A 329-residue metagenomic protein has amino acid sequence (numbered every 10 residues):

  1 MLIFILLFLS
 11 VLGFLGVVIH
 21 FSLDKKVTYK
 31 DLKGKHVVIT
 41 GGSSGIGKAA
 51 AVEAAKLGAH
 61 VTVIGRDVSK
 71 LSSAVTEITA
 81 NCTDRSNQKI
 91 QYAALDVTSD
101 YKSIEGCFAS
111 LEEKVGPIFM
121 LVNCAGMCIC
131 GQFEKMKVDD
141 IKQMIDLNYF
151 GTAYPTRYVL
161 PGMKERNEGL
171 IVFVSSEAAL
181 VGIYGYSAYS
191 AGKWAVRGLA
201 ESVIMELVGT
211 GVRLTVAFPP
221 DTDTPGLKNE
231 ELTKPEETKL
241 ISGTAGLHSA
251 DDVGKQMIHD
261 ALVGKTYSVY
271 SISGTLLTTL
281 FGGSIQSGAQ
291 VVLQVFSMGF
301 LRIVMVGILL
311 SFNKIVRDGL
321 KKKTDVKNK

Functional and structural regions predicted by a protein language model:
S43-S44: Conserved glycine-rich cofactor-binding loop
A59-S73: Conserved glycine-rich Rossmann-like NAD(P)H-binding loop of the short-chain dehydrogenase/reductase
C124-I129: Conserved NAD(P)H cofactor-binding loop of Rossmann-fold oxidoreductase domains
Q132-F133, K137-K142: Substrate-binding pocket helix/loop in short-chain dehydrogenase/reductase
T156, G192: Active-site helix of classical SDR
S176: Residue(s) in the substrate-gating loop at a strand-loop-helix junction that position the organic substrate next
M205-S284, G288-A289: SDR active-site lid
